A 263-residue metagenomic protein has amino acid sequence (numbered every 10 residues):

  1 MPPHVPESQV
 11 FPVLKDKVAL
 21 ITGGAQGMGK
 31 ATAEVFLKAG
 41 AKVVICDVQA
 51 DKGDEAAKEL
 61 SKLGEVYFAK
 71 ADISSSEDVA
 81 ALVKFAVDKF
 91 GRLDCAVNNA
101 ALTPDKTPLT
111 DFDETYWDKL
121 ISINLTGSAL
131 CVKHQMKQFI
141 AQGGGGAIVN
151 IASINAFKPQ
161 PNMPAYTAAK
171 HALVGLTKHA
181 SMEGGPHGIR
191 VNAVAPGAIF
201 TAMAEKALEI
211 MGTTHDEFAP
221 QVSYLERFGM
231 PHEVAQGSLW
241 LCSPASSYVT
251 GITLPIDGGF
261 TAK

Functional and structural regions predicted by a protein language model:
P2, A193, D216-A245, V249 (+1 more regions): C-terminal helical subdomain
P2-F11, T103-K106, K158, Q221 (+2 more regions): Short C-terminal tail/terminal secondary-structure segment of NAD(P)H-dependent dehydrogenase/reductase domains
A50-D51, A71-L82, E114, H232: The beta1-alpha1 cofactor-binding region of Rossmann-like NAD(H)/NADP(H)-dependent oxidoreductases
T107-L109, D113-I121, A219: Substrate-binding pocket helix/loop in short-chain dehydrogenase/reductase
V132, A169, T177: Active-site helix of classical SDR
S153: Residue(s) in the substrate-gating loop at a strand-loop-helix junction that position the organic substrate next
G185, R190, V249-G251: Short, small/polar-rich loop/turn modules that mediate ligand/substrate recognition or access, typified
